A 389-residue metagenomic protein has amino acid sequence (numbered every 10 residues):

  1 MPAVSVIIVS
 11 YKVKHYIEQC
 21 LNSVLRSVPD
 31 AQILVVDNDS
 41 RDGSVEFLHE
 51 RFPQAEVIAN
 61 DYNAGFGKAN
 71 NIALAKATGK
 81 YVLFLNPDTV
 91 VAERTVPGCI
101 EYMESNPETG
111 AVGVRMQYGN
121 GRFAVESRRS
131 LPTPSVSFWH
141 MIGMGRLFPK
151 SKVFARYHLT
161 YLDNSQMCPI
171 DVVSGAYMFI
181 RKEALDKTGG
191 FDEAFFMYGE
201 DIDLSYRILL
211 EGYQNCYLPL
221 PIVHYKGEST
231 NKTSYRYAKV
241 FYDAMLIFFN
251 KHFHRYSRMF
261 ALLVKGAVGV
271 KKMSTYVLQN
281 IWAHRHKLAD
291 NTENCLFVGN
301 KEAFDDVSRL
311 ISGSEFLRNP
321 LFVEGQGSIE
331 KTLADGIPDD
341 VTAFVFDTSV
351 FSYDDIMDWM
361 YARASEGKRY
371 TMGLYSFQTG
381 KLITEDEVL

Functional and structural regions predicted by a protein language model:
I8, K12-R26: Short, well-formed alpha-helical segments that are part of the catalytic scaffolds of diverse glycosyltransferases
N22-A31, S314, R363: Short, acidic, metal-binding catalytic loop of nucleotide-sugar glycosyltransferases
S23, D37-E46, Y62: A conserved acidic beta->alpha catalytic loop
A59-A77, G98: Glycine-rich, basic loop-to-helix element that forms the pyrophosphate-binding segment of sugar-nucleotide handling
V82: Short aromatic/hydrophobic "clamp" motif used to bind/position activated sugar donors
V90-E126: Conserved donor NDP-sugar-binding/catalytic core segment of glycosyltransferases
L131-I170: Short, flexible, basic/aromatic active-site loop/helix in glycosyltransferases
Y206-W282: Active-site-adjacent helix/loop segment of glycosyltransferases that harbors family-specific signature motifs
